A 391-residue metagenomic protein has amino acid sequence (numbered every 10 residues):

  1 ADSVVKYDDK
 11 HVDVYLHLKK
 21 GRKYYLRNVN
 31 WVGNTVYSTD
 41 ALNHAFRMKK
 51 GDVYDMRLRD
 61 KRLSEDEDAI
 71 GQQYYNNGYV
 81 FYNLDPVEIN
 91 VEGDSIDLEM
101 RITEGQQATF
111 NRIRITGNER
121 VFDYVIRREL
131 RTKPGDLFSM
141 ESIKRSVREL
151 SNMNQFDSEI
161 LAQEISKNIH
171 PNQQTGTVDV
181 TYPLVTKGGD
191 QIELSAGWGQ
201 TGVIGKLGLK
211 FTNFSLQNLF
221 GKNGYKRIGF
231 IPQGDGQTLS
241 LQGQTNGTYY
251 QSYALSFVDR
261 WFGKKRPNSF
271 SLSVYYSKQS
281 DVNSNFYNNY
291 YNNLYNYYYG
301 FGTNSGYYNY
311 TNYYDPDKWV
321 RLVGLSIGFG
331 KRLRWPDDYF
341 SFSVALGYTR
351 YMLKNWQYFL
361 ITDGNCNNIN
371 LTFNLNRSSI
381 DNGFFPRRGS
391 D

Functional and structural regions predicted by a protein language model:
A1-M153, D157-T177, L184-K187, F214-L219 (+2 more regions): Interaction-mediating elements
V36, R47, S139-D391: Gram-negative/organellar outer-membrane beta-barrel architecture
